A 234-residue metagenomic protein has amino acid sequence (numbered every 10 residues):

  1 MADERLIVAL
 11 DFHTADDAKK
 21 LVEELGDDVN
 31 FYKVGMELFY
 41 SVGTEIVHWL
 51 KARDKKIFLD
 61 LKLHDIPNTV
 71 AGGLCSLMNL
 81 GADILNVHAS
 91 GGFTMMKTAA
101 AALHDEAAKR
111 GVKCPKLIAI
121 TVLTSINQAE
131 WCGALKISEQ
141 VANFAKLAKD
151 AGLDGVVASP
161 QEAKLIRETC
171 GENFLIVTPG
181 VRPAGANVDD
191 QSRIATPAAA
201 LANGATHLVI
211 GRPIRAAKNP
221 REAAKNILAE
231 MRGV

Functional and structural regions predicted by a protein language model:
A2-E4, T69-G155, S159-E162, T169-N173 (+1 more regions): Conserved anion-binding
I7, N30-K33, F58, N86 (+3 more regions): Conserved beta-strand positions in the central sheet of alpha/beta enzyme cores
V8, Y32, K62, L85 (+5 more regions): Conserved, mostly hydrophobic/aromatic
A9-H13, G35-F39, H64-I66, S90 (+4 more regions): Active-site beta-loop-alpha junctions enriched in small/polar residues
D27, R53, L80, A151 (+1 more regions): Structural motif
T44, S159-L208: A C-terminal functional module that forms or caps the active site or interfaces directly with catalytic machinery
L80-F93, R182-P183, D190-A223: Glycine-rich phosphate-binding active-site loops on the catalytic face of alpha/beta enzymes
M96-E106, L201, I214-V234: C-terminal helical cap(s) of enzyme catalytic domains, especially alpha/beta-barrels
